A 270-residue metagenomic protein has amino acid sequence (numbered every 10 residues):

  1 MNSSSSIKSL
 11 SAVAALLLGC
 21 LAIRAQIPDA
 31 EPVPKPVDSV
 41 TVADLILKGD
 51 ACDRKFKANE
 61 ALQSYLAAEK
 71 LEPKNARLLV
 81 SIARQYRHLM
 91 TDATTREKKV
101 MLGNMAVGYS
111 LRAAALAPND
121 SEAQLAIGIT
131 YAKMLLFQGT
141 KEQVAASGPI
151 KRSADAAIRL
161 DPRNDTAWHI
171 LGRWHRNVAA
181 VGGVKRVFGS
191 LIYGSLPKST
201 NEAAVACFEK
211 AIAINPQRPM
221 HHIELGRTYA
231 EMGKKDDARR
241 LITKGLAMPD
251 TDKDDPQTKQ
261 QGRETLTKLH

Functional and structural regions predicted by a protein language model:
N2-V13: Bacterial N-terminal signal peptides that target proteins for export
S11-L21: Bacterial N-terminal signal peptides
I23-L66, K70, A76-M90: N-terminal leader/linker segments that initiate helical-solenoid repeat arrays
Q26-S39, V184-I192, K198, N215 (+3 more regions): Terminal, low-structured helical/coil segments at or just beyond the last alpha-helical repeat
K48, C52-E60, R84-N119, A126-R163 (+2 more regions): Short coil/linker segments at helix-helix boundaries
